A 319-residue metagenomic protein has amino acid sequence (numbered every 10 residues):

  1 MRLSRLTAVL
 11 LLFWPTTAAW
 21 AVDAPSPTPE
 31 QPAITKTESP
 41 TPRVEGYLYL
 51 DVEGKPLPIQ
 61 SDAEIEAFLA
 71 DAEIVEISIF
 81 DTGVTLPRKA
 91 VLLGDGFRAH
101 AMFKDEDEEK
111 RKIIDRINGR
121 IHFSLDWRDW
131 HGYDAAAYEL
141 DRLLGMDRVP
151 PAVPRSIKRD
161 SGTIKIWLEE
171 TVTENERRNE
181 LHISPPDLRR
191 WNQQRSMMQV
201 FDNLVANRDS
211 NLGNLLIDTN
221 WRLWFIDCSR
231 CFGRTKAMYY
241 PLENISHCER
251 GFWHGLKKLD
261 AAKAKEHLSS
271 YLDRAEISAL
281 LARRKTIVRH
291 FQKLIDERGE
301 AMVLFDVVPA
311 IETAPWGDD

Functional and structural regions predicted by a protein language model:
M1-T7: Bacterial N-terminal signal peptides that target proteins for export
T7-A18: Bacterial N-terminal signal peptides
A21-D319: Phosphate/dinucleotide-binding and metal-coordinating scaffold of catalytic cores in nucleotide-dependent enzymes
